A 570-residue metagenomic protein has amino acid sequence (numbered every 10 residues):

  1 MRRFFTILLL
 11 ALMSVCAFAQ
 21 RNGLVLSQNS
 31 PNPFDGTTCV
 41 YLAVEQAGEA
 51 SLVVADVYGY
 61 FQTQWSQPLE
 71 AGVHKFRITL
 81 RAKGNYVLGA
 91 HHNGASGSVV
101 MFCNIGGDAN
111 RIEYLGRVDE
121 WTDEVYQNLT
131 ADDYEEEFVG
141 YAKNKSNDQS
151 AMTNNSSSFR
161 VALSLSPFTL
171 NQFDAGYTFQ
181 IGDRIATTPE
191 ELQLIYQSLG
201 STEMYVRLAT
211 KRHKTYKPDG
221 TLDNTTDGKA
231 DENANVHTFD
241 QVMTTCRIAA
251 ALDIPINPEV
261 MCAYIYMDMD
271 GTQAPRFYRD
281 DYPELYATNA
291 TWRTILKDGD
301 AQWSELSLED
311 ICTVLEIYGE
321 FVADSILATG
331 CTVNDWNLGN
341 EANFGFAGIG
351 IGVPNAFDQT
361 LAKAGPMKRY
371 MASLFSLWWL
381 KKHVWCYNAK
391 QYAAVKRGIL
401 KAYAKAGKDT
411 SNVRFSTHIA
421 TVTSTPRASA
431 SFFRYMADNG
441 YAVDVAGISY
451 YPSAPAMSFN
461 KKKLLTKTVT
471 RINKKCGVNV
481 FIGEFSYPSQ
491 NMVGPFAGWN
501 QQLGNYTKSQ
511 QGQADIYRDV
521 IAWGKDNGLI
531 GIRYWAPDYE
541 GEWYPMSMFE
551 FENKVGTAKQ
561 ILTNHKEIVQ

Functional and structural regions predicted by a protein language model:
I7-S14: Bacterial N-terminal signal peptides
Q20-A43, Y60, M101-E120: Surface-exposed, proline-anchored Ser/Thr-rich loop/turn motifs
L26, E49, Y58-G84, N93-A95: Glycine-centered tight-turn motifs at strand-turn-strand junctions
W121-T202: Boundary/entry segment of secreted carbohydrate-active catalytic domains
L129-T130, Y134, F138, D183 (+3 more regions): Aromatic-rich peripheral "rim/lid" segments of glycoside hydrolase catalytic domains that contact and position glycan
T178-S198, L315-S325, T425-A437, A514-I521: Short, acidic/polar
L192, E259, W385-C386, A404-F415 (+1 more regions): Glycoside hydrolase catalytic-domain groove-lining segments
L194-I399, Y403-A406, S411-R414, A420 (+2 more regions): Substrate-binding cleft and catalytic face of glycoside hydrolase catalytic domains, especially the flexible beta-alpha
